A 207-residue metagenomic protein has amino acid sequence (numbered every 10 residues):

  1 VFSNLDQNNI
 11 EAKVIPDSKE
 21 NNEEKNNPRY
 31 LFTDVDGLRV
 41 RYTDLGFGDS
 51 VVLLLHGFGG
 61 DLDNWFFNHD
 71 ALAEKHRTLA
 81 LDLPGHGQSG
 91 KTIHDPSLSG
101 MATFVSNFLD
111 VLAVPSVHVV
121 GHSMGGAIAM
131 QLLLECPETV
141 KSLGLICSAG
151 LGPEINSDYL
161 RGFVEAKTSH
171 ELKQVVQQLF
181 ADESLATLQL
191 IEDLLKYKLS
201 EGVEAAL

Functional and structural regions predicted by a protein language model:
V1-V52, A73-H76, V114-P115, L145 (+1 more regions): Alpha/beta-hydrolase fold catalytic core
R29-L31, V35-T43, L79-M124: Active-site loop/oxyanion-hole signature of alpha/beta-hydrolase fold enzymes
L38-Q88: Conserved HGGG/HGGXW glycine-rich cap/lid loop of the alpha/beta-hydrolase fold
V40, E154, F163-L207: Conserved alpha/beta-hydrolase catalytic His-Asp/Glu region
N64-F66, S89-D95, E154-S157: Conserved catalytic-core motifs of eukaryotic protein kinase domains, centered on the activation segment
F66, S106, M130-L134: Short, hydrophobic alpha-helix immediately C-terminal to the catalytic nucleophile
R77, V111-E154: Conserved hydrolase catalytic core segment
G87-Q88, A149-N156, E183: A short beta-to-alpha transition loop/helix N-cap that caps and shapes the active-site region
